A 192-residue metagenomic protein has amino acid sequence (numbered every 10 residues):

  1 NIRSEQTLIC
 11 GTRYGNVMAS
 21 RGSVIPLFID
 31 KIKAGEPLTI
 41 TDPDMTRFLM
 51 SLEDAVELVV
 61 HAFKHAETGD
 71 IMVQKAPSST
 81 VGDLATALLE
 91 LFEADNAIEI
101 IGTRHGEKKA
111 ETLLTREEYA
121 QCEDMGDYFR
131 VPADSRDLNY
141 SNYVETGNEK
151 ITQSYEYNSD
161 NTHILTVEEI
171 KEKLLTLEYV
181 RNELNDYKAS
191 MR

Functional and structural regions predicted by a protein language model:
N1-R192: Strand-loop microenvironment adjacent to phosphate/nucleotide-handling motifs in alpha/beta enzyme folds
